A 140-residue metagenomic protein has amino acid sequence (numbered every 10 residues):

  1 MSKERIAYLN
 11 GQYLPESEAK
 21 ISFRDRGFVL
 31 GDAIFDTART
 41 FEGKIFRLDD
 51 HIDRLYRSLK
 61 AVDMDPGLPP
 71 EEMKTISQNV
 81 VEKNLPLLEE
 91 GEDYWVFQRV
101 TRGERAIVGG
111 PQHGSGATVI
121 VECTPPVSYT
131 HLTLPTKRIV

Functional and structural regions predicted by a protein language model:
M1-L132, R138: Conserved alpha/beta cores of soluble small-molecule-handling proteins
